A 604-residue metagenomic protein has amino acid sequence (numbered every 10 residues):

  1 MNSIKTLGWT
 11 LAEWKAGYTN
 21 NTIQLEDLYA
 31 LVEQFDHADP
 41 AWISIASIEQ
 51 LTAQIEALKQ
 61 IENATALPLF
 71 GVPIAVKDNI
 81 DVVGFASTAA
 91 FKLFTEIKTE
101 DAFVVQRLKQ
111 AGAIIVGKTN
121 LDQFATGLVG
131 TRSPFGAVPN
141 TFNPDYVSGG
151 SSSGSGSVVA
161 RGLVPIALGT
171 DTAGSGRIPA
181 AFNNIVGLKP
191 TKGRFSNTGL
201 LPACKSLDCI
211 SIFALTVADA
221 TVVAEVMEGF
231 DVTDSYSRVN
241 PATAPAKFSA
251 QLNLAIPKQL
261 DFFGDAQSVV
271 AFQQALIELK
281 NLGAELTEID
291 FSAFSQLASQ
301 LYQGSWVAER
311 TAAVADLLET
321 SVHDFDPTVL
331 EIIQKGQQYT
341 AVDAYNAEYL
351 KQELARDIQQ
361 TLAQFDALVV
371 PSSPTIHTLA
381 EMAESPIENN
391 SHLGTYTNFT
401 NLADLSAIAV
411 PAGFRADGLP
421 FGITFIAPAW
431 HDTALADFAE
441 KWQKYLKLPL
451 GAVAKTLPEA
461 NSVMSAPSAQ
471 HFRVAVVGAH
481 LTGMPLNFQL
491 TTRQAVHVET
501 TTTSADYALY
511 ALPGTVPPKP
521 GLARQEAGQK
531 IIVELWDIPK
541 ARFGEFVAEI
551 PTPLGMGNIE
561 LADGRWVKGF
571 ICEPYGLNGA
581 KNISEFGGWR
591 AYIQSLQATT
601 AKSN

Functional and structural regions predicted by a protein language model:
M1-E56, N281-L282, G451, L457: An N-terminal boundary/leader segment
N2, A64, P68-K92, F248-A255 (+2 more regions): Short helix-loop capping/hinge segments that flank enzyme active sites or metal/cofactor-binding pockets
N2, T6-L7, K15, G71 (+5 more regions): Gly/Ser-rich, acidic/histidine-flanked active-site/gating loops
S44, A89-A90, L486-T503: Short Gly/aromatic-enriched secondary-structure transition segments
L51-A53, I61-S133: Acidic/His- and Gly-rich active-site-bordering loop/insert found across diverse amide/peptide-bond hydrolases
G71, Q110, V164, M227 (+8 more regions): Glycine-rich, small-residue loops and helix-cap segments that act as flexible hinges at active-site edges
D101-M227, N401-T424: Short glycine/serine-rich loop segments
K189-V270, A293, D437-A466: A short helix-breaking turn/cap at a secondary-structure junction
